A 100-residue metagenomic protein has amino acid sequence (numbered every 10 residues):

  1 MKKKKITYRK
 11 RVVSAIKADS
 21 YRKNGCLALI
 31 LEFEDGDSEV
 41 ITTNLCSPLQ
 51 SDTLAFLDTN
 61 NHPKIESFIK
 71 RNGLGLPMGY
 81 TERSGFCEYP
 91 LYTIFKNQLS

Functional and structural regions predicted by a protein language model:
M1, N24, G36, F68-K70 (+1 more regions): A generic structural signal for short, non-catalytic loop/turn and secondary-structure boundary residues
M1-F33: OB-fold ssDNA-binding interfaces and closely related basic DNA-contact patches used across DNA replication/repair
T7-A15, D35-I41, L76-P77, L91 (+1 more regions): Structured catalytic/translocation cores of nucleotide/phosphate-coupled proteins
E32-L74: Acidic, aromatic-enriched beta-alpha/helix-loop junctions
D58-S100: Short, compact, well-ordered microdomains
